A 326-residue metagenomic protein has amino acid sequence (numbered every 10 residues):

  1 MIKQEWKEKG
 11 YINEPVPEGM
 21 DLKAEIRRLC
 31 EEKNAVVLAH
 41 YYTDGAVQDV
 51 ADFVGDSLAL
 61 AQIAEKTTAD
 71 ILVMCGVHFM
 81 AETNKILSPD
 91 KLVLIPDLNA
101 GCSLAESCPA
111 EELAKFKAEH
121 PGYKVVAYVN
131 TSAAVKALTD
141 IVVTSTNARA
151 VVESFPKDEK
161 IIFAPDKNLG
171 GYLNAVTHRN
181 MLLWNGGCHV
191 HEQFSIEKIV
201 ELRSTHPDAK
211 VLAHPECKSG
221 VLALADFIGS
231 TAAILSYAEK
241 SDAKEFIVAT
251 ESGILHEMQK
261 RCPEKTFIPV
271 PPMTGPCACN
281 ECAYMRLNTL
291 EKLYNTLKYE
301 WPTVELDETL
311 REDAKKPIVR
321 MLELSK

Functional and structural regions predicted by a protein language model:
M1-G229, A233-V248, L255, K260-V270 (+1 more regions): Active-site loop-to-helix "anion-binding N-cap" substructures in soluble metabolic enzymes
